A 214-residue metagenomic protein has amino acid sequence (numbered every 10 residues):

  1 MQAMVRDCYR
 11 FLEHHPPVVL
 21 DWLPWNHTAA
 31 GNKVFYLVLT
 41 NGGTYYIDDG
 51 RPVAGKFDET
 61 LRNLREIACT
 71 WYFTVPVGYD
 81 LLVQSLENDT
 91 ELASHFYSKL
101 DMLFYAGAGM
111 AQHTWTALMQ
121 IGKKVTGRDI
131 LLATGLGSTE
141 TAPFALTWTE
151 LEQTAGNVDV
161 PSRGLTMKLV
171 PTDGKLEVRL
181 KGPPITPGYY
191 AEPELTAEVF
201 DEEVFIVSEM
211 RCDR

Functional and structural regions predicted by a protein language model:
M1-V18, W25-E91: Conserved AMP-binding/adenylation subdomain of ANL enzymes
V18-D21, R179: Short, well-ordered beta-strand segments
G31-N32, L82-Q84, T114-W115, F144 (+1 more regions): Short glycine-/acidic-enriched loop or helix-start segments at secondary-structure transitions that form or flank
N41-G43, L61, T70-F73, S85-N157 (+1 more regions): Gly/Ser/Thr-rich phosphate-binding loop
V77-D80, A108-G109, P184: Alpha-helix/helix-capping structural signal
V170-T172: Short beta-strand micro-motifs enriched in acidic
L176-R214: Conserved ATP-binding/catalytic segment of the ANL
